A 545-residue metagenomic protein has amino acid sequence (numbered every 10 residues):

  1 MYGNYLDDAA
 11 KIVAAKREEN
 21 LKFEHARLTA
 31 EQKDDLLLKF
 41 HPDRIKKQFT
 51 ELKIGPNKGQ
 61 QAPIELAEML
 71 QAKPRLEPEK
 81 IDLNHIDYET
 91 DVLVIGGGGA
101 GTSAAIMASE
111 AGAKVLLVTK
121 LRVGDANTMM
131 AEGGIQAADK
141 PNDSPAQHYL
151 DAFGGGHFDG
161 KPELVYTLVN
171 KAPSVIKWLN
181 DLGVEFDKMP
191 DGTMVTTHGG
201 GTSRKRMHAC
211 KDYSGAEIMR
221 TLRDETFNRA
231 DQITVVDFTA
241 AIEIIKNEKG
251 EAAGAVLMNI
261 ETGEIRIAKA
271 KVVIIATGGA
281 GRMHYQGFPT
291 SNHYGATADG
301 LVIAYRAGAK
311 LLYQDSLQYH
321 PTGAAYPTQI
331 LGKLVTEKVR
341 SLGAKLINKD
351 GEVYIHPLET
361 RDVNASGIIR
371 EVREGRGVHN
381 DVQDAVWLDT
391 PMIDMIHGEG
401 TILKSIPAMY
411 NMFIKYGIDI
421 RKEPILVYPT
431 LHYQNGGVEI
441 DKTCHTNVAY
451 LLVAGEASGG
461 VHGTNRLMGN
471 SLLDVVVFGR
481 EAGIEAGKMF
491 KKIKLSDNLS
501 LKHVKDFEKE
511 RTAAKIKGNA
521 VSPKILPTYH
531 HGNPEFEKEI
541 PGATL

Functional and structural regions predicted by a protein language model:
M1-A15, L21, A309-D419, E485-K492: An anion/pyrophosphate-binding glycine-rich loop and adjacent beta-alpha core in soluble alpha-beta enzymes
M1-D91: Extreme N-terminal leader/targeting segments of oxidoreductases
M1-Y2, P74-R75, K80-T90, G99 (+12 more regions): Glycine- and aromatic-enriched mobile tails/lids
H41-R44, Q48-A62, M69, K73 (+7 more regions): Conserved redox-cofactor binding core of oxidoreductases
K53-A67, I242-M258, S405-S458: A glycine-rich dinucleotide-binding beta-alpha-beta segment and adjacent secondary-structure elements that constitute
V92-I95, I267-G278, L452: Short hydrophobic core segments
A137-L168: Glycine-rich active-site loop/strand segments that organize a redox cofactor
V272-Q329, G469-E485: Glycine-rich loop(s) and the adjacent beta-strand/alpha-helix scaffold that form part
